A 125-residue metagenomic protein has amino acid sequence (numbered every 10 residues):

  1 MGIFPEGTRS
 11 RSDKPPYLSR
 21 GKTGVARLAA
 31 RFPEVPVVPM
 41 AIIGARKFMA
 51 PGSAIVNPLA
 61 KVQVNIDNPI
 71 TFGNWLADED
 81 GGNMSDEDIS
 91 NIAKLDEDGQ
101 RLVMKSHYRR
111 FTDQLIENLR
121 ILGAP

Functional and structural regions predicted by a protein language model:
M1-P125: Non-catalytic C-terminal accessory region of glycerolipid acyltransferases and related lyso-lipid remodeling enzymes
